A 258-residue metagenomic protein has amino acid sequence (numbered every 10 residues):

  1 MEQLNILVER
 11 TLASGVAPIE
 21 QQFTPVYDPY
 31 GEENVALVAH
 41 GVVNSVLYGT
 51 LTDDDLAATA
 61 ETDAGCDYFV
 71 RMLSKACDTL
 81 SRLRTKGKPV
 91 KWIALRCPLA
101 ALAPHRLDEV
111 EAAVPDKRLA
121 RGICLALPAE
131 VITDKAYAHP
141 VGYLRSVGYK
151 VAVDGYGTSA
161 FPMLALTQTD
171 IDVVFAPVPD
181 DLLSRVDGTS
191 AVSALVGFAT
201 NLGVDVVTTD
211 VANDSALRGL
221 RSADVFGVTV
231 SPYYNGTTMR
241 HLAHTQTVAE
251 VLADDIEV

Functional and structural regions predicted by a protein language model:
M1-A13, P18, Q22-T24, P29 (+3 more regions): EAL-family c-di-GMP phosphodiesterase catalytic domain
E2-K117: Bacterial c-di-GMP phosphodiesterase EAL domain
A36-H40, A94, C124, A152 (+1 more regions): Short hydrophobic-acidic sequence motifs that mark active-site Asp/Glu residues
S45-L73, L99-E109, A113-Y149, P177-F198 (+1 more regions): EAL-type cyclic di-GMP phosphodiesterase domain
L73, C77, S81-R84, V141 (+3 more regions): A structural alpha-helix within SAM-dependent methyltransferase catalytic domains
K88-I93, L119-I123, V147-K150, D172 (+2 more regions): Short, well-ordered coil/turn segments that N-cap beta-strands
E111, A152, P162-M163: Short secondary-structure capping micro-motifs at structural edges
G148-T158: Sensor-1/coupling segment of RecA-like P-loop NTPase cores
